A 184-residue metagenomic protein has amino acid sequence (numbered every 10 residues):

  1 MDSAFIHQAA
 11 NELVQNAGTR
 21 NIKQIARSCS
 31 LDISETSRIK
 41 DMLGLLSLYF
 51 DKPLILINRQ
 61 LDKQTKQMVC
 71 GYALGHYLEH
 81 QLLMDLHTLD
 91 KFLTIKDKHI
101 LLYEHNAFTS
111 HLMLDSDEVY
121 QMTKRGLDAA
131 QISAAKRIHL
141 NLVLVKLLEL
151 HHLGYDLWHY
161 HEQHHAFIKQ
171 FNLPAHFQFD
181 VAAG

Functional and structural regions predicted by a protein language model:
M1-G184: Active-site hotspot residues in diverse enzymes, especially metal/ion-binding acidic/histidine motifs
